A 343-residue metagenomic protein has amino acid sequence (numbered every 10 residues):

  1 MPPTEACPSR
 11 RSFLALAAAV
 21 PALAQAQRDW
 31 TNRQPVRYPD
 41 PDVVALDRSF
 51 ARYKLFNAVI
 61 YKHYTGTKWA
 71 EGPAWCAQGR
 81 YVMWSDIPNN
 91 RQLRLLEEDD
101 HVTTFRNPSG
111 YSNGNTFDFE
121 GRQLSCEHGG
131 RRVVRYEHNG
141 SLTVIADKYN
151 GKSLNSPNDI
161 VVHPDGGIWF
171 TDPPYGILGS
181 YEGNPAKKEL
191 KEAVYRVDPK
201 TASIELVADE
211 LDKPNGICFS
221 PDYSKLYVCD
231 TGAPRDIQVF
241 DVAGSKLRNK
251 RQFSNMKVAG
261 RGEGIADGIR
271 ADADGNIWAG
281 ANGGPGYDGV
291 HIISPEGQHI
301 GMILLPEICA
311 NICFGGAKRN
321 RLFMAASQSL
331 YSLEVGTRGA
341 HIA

Functional and structural regions predicted by a protein language model:
P2-V20: N-terminal secretory signal peptides and thylakoid transit peptides that target proteins across membranes
R28-A58, I342: Blade/loop signatures of beta-propeller domains
Y53-T65, H101-P108, N139-G151, V197-K213 (+2 more regions): Blade-edge beta-strand/turn elements of extracellular beta-propeller and related beta-sheet repeat scaffolds
T65-R80, P108-E127, R132, N150-F170 (+7 more regions): Beta-rich, blade/repeat-based domains predominating in secreted/periplasmic proteins but also intracellular
M83-D100: Beta-propeller domains
R91-L93, R132-V134, A193-Y195, D236-Q238 (+2 more regions): A short loop-to-beta-strand structural motif that recurs across blades of beta-propeller domains
F240-K246, V335-A340: Short loop/turn segments immediately following beta-strands, especially the blade-tip and inter-blade linker loops
C313-A343: Blade-level signature of beta-propeller repeat domains, shared across WD40, Kelch, NHL, RCC1 and BNR/Asp-box propellers
